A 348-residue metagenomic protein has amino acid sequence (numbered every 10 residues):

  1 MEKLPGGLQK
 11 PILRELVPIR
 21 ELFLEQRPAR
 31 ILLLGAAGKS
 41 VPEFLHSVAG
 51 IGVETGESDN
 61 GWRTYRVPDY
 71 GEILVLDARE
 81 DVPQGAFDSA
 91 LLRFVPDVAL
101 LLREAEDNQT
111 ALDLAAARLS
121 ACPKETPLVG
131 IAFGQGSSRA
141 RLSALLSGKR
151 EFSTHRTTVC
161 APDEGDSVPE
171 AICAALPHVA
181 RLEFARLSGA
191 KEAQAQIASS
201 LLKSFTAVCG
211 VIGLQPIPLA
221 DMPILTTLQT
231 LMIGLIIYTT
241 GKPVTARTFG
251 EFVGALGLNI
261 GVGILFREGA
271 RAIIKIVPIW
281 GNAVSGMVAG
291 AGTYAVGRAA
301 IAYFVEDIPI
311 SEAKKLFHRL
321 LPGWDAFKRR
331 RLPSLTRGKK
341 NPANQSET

Functional and structural regions predicted by a protein language model:
E2-E72, P243, R298: Conserved G1/Walker A P-loop phosphate-binding module
L32, V75-D77, L100-L102: Structural motif
I51, A175-H178, I236-T239, N259 (+3 more regions): Conserved, well-folded catalytic cores of nucleic-acid-processing and energy-transducing macromolecular machines
D69-F87: Switch II (G3) loop of P-loop NTPases
A86-H155: Conserved C-terminal guanine-recognition region of P-loop GTPase G domains, centered on the G4
V129, E151-A207: C-terminal end of P-loop GTPase domains and the immediately downstream helical coupling element
L201-T239, P243-A295, A299: Membrane-inserting effector segments that mediate pore formation, membrane fusion, or transient membrane insertion
A302-T348: Acidic, carboxylate-rich catalytic segments that either coordinate divalent cations
